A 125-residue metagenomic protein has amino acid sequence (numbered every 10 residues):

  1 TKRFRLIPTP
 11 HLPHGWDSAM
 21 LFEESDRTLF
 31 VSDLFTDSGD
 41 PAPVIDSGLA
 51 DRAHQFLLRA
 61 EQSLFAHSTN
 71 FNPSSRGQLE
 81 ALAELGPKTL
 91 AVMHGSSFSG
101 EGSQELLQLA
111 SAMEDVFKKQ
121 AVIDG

Functional and structural regions predicted by a protein language model:
T1-R5, S25-T28: Beta-strand-turn-beta hairpins that frame and shape the catalytic cleft of phosphate-ester-processing enzymes
K2, K88, K118-K119: Context-gated lysine
P10-E101, S111-E114: Metallo-beta-lactamase
S99-G100, Q104-G125: C-terminal regulatory/interaction regions
